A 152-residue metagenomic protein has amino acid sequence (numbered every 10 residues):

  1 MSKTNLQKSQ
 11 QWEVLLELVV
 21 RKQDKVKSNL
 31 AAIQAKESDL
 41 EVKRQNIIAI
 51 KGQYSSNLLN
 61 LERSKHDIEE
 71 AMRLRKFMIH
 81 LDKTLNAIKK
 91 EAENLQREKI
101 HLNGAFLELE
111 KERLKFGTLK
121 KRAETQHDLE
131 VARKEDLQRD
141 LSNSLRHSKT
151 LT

Functional and structural regions predicted by a protein language model:
M1-T152: Charge-rich amphipathic alpha-helical interaction elements
